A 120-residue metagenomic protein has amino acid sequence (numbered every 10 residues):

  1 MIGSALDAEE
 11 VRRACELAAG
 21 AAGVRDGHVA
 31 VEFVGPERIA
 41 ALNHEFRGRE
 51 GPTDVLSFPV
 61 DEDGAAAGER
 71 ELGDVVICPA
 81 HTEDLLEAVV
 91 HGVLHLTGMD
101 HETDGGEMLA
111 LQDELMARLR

Functional and structural regions predicted by a protein language model:
M1-A88, V93-R120: An acidic/histidine-cluster motif and surrounding catalytic segment that typifies divalent-metal-assisted enzyme active
